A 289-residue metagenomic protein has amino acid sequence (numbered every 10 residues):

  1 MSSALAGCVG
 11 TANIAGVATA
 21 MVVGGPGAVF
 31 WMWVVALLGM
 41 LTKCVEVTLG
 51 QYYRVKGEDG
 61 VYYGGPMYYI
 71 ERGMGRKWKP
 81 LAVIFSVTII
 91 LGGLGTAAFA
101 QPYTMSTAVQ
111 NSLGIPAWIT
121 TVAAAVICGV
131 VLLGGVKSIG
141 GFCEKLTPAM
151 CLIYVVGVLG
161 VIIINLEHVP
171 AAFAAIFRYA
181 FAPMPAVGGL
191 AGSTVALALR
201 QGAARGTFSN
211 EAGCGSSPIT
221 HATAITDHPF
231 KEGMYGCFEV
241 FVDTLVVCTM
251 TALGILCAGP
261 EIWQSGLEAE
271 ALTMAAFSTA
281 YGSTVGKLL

Functional and structural regions predicted by a protein language model:
M1-A4, R76-G92, V122-A123, P185-T207 (+2 more regions): Select transmembrane alpha-helical segments in multipass membrane proteins
M1-V22, L49-G73, I84-I90, G192-F241: Alpha-helical membrane segments and immediately flanking helix-loop junctions that form or couple to the substrate/ion
L5-C8, V35-G60, M67, E71-Y103 (+2 more regions): Helix-loop-helix module between adjacent transmembrane segments
E46-R54, E58, L159-A175, P183-L190 (+2 more regions): Extracellular/periplasmic helix-exit of transmembrane alpha-helices
Y62-Y69, T147-G160, T244-C248: Small-residue-rich segments of transmembrane alpha-helices in multi-pass membrane proteins, especially helix faces
Y68-R76, Q101-T121, C214-T249, E261-Y281: Helix-loop-helix connectors at the membrane interface of multi-pass transporters/channels
F85, Y103-V109, P116-A124, C128-F177: Membrane-interface loop-to-helix entry segments
G141-E144, M150-A212, S217, A222 (+2 more regions): Membrane-embedded translocation segments of transport machinery
